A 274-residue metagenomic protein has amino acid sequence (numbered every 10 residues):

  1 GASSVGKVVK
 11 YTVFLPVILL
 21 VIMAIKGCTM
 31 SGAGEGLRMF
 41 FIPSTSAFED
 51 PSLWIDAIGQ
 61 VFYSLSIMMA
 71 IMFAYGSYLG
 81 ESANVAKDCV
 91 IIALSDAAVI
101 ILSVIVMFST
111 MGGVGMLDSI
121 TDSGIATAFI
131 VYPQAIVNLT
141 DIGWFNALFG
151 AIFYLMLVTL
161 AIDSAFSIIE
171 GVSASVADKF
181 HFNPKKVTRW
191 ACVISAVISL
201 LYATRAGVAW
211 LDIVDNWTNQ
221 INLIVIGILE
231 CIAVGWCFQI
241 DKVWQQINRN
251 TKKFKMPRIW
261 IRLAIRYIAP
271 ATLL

Functional and structural regions predicted by a protein language model:
G1-L15, R266-L273: Hydrophobic transmembrane alpha-helices of multi-pass small-molecule transporters
G1-S3, G76-S82, G235-Q239: Structural signal for the C-terminal ends of transmembrane alpha-helices and the immediately following loop
G6-S167, S173-W190, I194-I198: Membrane-embedded translocation segments of transport machinery
A97-L102, A161-S164, L200, Q220-I228 (+1 more regions): Hydrophobic transmembrane alpha-helical segments of multi-pass transport and channel proteins
M107, T121-V131, T188-C192, A203-T204 (+4 more regions): Flexible glycine/proline-rich, aromatic-decorated loop/lid segments
D163, V214, L274: Hydrophobic, well-ordered secondary-structure elements that form the walls of internal hydrophobic environments
S173, F180-C192, W217-L273: C-terminal membrane-solvent junction of multi-pass transporters and transport-like membrane proteins
L200-R205, A271-L273: Alpha-helical transmembrane segments and their membrane-interface junctions in multi-pass membrane proteins
